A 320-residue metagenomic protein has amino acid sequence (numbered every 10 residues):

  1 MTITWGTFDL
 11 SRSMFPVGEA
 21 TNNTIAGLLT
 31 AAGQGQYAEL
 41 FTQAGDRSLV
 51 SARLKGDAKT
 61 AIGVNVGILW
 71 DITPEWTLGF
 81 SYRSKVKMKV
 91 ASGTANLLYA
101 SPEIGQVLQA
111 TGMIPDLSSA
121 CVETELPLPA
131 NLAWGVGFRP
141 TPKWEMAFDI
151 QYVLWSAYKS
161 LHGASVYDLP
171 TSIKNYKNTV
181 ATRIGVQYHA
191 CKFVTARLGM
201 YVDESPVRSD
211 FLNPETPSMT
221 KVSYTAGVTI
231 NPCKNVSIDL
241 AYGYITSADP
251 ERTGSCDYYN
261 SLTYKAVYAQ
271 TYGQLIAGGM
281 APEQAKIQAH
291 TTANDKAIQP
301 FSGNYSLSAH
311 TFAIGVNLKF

Functional and structural regions predicted by a protein language model:
M1-F320: Outer-membrane beta-barrel porins/channels
